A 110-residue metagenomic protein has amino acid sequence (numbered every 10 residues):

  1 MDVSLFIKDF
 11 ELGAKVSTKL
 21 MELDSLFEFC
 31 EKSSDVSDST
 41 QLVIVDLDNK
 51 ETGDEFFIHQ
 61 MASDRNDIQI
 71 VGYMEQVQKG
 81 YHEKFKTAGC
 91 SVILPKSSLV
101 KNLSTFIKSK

Functional and structural regions predicted by a protein language model:
D2-D9: Conserved acidic segment of CheY-like receiver
T18-S39: A short, well-structured beta->alpha microelement
I44-M61: Conserved phosphotransfer microenvironments
A62-N66: Conserved phosphotransfer cores of two-component systems
I68-V77: A short, hydrophobic beta-strand element within the central beta-sheet of small alpha/beta folds
V77-S91: Alpha4 helix (beta4-alpha4-beta5 surface) of REC/receiver domains from two-component response regulators
G89-K101: Output/docking surface of receiver
L103-K110: Receiver (REC) domain switch/output surface
